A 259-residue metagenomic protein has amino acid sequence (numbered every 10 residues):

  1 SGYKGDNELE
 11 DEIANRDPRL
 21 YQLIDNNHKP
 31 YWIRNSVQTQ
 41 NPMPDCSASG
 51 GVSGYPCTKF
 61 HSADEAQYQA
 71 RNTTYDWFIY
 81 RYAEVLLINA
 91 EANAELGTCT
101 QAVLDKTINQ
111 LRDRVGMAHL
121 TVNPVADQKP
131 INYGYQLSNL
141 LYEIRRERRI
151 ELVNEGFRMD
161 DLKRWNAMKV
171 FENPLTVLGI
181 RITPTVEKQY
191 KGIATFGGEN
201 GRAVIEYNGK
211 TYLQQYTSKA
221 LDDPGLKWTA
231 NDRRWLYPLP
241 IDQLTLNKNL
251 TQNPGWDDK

Functional and structural regions predicted by a protein language model:
S1-K259: Acidic/polar-rich alpha-helix caps and helix-coil junctions
